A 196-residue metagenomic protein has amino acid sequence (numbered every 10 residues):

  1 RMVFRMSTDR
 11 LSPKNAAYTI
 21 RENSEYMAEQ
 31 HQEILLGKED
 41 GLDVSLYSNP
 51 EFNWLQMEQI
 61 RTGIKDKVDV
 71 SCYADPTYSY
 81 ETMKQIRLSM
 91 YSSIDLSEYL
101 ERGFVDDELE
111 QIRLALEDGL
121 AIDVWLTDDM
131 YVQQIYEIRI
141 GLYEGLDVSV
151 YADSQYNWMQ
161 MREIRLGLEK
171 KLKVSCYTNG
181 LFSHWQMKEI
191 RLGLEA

Functional and structural regions predicted by a protein language model:
M2-A196: General marker for long, soluble alpha-helical cores
